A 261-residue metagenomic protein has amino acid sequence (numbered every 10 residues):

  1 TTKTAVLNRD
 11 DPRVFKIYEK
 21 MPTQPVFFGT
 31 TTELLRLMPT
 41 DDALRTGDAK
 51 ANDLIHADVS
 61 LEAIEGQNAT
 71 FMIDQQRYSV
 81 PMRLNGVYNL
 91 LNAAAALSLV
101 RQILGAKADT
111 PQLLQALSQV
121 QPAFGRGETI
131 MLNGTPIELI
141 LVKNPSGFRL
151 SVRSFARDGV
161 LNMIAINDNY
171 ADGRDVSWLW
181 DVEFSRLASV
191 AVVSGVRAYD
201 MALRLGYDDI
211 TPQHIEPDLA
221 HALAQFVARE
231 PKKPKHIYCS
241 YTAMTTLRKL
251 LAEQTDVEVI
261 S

Functional and structural regions predicted by a protein language model:
T1-M131: Acidic, Mg2+-coordinating active-site environments of NTP-dependent enzymes
R101-T110, L114-S261: ATP-dependent carboxylate-amine ligase
